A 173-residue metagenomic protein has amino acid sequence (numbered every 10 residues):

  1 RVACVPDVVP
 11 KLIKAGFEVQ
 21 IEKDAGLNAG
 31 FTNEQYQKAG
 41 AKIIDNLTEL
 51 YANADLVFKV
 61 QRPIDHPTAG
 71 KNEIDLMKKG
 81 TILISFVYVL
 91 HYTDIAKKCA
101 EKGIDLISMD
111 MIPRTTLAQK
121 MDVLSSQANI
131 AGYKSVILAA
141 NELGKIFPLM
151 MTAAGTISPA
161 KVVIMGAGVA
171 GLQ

Functional and structural regions predicted by a protein language model:
R1-K98, K102: An N-terminal-biased, well-structured beta-alpha scaffold segment characteristic of Rossmann-like dinucleotide-binding
P63-D65, A69-K161: Glycine/serine-rich phosphate-binding loop and adjoining beta1-alpha1 elements at the start of nucleotide-handling
V163-G166: Conserved N-terminal Rossmann-fold NAD(P)-binding element of oxidoreductases
A170: Hydrophobic/small residue at the entry helix of a nucleotide-binding pocket
Q173: Conserved SAM/SAH cofactor-binding pocket of Class I
